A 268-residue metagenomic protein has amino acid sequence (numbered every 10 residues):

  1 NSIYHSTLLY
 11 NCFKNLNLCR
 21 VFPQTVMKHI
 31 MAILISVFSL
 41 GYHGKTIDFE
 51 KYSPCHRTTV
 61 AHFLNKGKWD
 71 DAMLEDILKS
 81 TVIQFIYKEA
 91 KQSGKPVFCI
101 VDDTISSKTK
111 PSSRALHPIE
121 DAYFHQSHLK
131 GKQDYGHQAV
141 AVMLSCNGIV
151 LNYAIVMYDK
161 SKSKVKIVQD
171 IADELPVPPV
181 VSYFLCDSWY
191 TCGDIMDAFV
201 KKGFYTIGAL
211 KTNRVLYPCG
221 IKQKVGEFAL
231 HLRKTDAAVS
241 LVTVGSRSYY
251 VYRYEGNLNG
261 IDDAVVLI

Functional and structural regions predicted by a protein language model:
N1-L74, L78: Gly/serine-rich nucleotide phosphate-binding loop at the start of the catalytic core of nucleotide/ADP-ribose-handling
I33-S36, K66-N147: Active-site-proximal, Lys/Arg-enriched surface segment that forms a nucleic-acid-binding/basic interface patch
T58-F63, G67, Y123-V181, G260-I268: Electropositive, glycine- and tryptophan-enriched low-complexity nucleic-acid-binding patches
T59, F98-D102, N152-A154, F184-L185 (+1 more regions): A structural signal for short, well-ordered beta-strand segments and their strand-loop junctions that often border
E89, L129-K132, M196, V239-L241 (+1 more regions): A generic local secondary-structure boundary/capping motif
K108-A115, N152-I155, M196-D197, C219: Short, conserved acidic/polar surface loops in the N-terminal third of protein domains
D159-V225: Domain-level cores of phosphate- or acyl-group-handling catalytic modules
S161, Y205-I268: An anionic, glycine-rich sequence signature occurring as long contiguous blocks
